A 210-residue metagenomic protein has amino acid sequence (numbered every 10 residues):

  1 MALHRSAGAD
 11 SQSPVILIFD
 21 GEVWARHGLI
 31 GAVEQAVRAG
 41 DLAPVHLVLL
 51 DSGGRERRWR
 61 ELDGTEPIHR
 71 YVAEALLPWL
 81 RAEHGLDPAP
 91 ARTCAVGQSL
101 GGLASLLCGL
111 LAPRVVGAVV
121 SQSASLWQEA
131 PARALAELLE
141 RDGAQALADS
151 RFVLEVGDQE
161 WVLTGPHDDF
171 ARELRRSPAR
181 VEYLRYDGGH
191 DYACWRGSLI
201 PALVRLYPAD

Functional and structural regions predicted by a protein language model:
M1-D210: Non-catalytic cap/lid and distal C-terminal segments of serine-dependent acyl enzymes
